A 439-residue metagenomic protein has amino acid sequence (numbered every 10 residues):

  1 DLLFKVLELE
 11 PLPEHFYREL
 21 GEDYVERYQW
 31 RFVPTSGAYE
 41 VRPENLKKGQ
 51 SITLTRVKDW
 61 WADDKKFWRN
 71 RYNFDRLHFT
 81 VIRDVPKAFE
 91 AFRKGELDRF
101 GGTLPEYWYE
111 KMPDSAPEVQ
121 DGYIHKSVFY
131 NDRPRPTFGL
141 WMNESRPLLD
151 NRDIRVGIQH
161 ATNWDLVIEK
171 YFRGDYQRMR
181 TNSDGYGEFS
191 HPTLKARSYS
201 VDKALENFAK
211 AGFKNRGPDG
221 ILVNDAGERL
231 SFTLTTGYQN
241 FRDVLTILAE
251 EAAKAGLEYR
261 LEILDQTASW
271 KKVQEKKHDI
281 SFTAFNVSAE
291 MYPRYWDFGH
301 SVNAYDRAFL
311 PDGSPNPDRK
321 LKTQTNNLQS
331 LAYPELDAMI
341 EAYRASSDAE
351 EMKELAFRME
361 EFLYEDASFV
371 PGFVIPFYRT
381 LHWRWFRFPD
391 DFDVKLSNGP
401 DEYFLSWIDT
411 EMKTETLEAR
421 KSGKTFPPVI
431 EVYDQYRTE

Functional and structural regions predicted by a protein language model:
L2-R76, P86-K87, S190, S200-K210 (+1 more regions): Gly/Pro-rich hinge or "lid" segments in bacterial periplasmic/extracellular proteins
R27-Y28, W60-S115, A249, G256-R260 (+1 more regions): Ligand-site clamp/hinge motif
G37-R42, Q50-T53, F74-V81, R229-G237 (+1 more regions): Short, well-ordered beta-strand elements
R42-T55, T80-R146, G157, D165 (+2 more regions): Extracellular/periplasmic solute-recognition and catalytic clefts
P43-I52, R56, F138, G157-K195 (+3 more regions): Detector for C-terminal structural segments
K47, W60-A62, R146-I154, K214: Short helix-loop capping/hinge motifs at secondary-structure junctions, enriched in acidic/polar residues
K65-N70, K214-R229: Short helix/loop segment immediately N-terminal to the Walker
D75, E96-D98, I124, D150-R155 (+5 more regions): Loop/turn elements at helix/coil->beta-strand transitions in domains of secreted/extracellular proteins
